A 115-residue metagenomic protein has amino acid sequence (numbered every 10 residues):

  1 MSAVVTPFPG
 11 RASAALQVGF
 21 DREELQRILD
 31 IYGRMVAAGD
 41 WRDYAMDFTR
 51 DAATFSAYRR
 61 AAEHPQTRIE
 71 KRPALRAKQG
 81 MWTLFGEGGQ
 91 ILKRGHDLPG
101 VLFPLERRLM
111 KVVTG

Functional and structural regions predicted by a protein language model:
S2-A3, I69-G89: Short aromatic-glycine-(Arg/Gly/Cys) micro-motifs in beta-strand/loop hairpins
S2-T54: Negatively charged, low-complexity tracts enriched in Asp/Glu with abundant Ser/Thr
A38, R50-T54, R60-P65, L75: Short, charged/polar surface micro-motifs in flexible loops or helix N-caps
D43-T49, Q66-A77: Short linear motifs in intrinsically disordered
A57-A62, F85-G89: Secondary-structure transition/turn motif
P65-P73, I91-L98: Short amphipathic beta-strand/extended segments with alternating polar/hydrophobic composition
T83-M110: Mixed-charge, glycine-accented linear interaction segment located at domain edges/termini
